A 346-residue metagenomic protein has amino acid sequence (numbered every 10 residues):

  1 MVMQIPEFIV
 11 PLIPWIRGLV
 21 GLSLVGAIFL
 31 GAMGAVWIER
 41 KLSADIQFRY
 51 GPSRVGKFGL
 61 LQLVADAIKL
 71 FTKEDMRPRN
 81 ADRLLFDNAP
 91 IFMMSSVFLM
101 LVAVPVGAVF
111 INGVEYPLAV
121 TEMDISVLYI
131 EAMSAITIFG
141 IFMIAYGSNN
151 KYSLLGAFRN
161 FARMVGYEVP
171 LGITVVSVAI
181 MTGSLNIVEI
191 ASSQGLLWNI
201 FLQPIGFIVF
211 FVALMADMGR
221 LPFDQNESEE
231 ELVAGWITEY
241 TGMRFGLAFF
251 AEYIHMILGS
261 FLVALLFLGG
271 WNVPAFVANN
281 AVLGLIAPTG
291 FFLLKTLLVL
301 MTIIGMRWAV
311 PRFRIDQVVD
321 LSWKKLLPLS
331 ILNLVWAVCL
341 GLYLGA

Functional and structural regions predicted by a protein language model:
V2-A346: Selective transmembrane helix interface/packing segments
